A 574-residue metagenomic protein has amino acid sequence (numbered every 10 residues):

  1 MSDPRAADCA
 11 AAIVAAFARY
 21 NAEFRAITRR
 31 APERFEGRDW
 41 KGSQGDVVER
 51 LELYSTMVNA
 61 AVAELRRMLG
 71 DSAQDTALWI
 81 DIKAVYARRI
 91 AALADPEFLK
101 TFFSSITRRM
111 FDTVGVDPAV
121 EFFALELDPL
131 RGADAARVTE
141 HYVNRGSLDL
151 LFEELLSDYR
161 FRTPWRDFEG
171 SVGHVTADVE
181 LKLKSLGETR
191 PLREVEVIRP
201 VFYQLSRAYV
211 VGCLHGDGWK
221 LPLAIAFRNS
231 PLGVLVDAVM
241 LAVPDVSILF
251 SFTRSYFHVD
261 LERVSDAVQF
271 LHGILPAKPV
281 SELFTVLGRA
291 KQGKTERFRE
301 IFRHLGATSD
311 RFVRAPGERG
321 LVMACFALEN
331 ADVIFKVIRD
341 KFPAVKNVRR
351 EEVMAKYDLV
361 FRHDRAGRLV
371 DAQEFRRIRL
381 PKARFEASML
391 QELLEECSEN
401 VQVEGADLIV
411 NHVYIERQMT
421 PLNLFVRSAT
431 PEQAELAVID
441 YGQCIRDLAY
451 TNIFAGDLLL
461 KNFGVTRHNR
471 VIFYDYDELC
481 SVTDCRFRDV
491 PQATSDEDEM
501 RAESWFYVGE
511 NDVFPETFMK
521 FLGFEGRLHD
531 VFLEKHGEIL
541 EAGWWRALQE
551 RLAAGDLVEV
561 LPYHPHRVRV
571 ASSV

Functional and structural regions predicted by a protein language model:
M1-A11, R29, D512, F518 (+1 more regions): N-terminal leader/presequence-like segments
S2-D245: Noncatalytic N-terminal accessory/assembly modules of large enzymes
K182-A429, Q433-L436, D440, Y450 (+1 more regions): Conserved ATP-binding subdomain of kinase catalytic cores across diverse folds
K356-E374, R488-F524: Active-site-adjacent segment of 2-oxoglutarate/Fe(II) JmjC oxygenases
F454-V508: Catalytic activation segment of kinase domains across protein kinase-like and atypical kinase folds
E499-R567: C-terminal region signature
